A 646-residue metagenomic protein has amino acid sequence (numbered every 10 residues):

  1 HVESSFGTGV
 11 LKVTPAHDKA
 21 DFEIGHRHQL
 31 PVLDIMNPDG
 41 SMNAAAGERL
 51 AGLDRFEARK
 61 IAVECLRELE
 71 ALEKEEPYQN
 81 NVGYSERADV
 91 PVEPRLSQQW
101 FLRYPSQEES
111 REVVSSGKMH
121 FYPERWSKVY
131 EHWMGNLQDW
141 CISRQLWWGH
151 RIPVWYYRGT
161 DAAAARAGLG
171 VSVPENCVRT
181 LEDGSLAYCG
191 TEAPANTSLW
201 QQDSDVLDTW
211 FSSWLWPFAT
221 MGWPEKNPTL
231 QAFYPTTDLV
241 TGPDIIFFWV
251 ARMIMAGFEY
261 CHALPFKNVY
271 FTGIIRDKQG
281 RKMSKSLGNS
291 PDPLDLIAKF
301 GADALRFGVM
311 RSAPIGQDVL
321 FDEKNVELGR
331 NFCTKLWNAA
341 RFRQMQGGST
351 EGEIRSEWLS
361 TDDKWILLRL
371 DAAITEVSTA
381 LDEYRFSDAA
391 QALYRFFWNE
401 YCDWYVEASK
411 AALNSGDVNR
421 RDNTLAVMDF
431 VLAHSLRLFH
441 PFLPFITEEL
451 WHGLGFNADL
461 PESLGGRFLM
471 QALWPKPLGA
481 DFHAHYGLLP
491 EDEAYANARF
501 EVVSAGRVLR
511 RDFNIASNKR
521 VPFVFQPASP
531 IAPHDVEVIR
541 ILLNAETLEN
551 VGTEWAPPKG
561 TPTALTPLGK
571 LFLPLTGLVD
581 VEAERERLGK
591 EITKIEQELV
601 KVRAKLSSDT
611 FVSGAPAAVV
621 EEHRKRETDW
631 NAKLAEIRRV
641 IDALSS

Functional and structural regions predicted by a protein language model:
H1-P38, E109-S143, W147, N196 (+6 more regions): NTP-handling and nucleic-acid-processing catalytic cores
V2, L30-G40, L146-W148, V154-G159 (+2 more regions): Alpha-helical recognition segments enriched in aromatics with Gly/Pro capping that present substrate-recognition
E3-A162, I245, R281, L287-C333 (+3 more regions): Residue patterns forming the tRNA-binding/recognition surfaces of aminoacyl-tRNA synthetases and related DALR
R27-I35, E64-K74, R144-Q145, A162-A163 (+11 more regions): Secondary-structure transition/capping motifs at alpha-helix termini and the adjoining loop/turn into the next element
L66, M134, C333, L370 (+7 more regions): Short amphipathic alpha-helical coiled-coil/interface segments
Y84-A88, I275-Q279, M283-L359, F456-G465 (+2 more regions): Catalytic adenosine-cofactor/nucleotide-binding cores of aminoacyl-tRNA synthetases and other
Y156, W200, D277, M310 (+2 more regions): Acidic, turn-prone loop/beta-hairpin segments
L454-S646: C-terminal low-complexity, glycine/proline- and small-hydrophobic-enriched intrinsically disordered tails that act as
